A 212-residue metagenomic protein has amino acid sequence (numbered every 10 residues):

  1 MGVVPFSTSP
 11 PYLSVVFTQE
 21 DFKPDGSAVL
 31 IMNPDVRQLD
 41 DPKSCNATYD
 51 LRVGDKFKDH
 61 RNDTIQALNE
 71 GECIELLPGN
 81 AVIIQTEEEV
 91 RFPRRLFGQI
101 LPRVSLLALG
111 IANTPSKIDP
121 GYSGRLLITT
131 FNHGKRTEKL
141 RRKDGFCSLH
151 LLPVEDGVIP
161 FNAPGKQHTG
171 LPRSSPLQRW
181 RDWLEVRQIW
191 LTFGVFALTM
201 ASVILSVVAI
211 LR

Functional and structural regions predicted by a protein language model:
M1-R212: DUTPase catalytic domain/fold
